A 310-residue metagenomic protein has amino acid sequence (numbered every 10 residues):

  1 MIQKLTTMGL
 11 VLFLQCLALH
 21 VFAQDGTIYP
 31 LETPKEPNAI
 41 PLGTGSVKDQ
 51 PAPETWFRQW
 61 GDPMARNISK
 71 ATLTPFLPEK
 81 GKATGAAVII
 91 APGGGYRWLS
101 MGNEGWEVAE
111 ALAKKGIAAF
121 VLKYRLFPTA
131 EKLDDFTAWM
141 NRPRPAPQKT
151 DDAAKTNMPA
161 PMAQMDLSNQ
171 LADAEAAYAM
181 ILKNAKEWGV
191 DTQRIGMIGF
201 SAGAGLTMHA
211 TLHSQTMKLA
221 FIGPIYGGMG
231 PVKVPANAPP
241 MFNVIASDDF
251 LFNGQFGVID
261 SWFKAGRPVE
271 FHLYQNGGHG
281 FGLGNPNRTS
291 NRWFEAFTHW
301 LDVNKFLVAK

Functional and structural regions predicted by a protein language model:
D25-K82: N-terminal cap/lid segment of alpha/beta-hydrolase-fold proteins
T84-G93: Short beta-strand element of the alpha/beta-hydrolase
G102-V121, D260: Short amphipathic alpha-helix adjacent to the substrate-entry channel of hydrolases
D135-K186, W293-E295: Alpha/beta-hydrolase active-site loop
M165-A238: Primarily recognizes the serine-hydrolase "nucleophile elbow" in alpha/beta-hydrolase and SGNH/GDSL folds
F242-I245: Short beta-strand/loop motif that positions the catalytic acidic residue of the alpha/beta-hydrolase fold
S247-N253: Acidic catalytic loop of the alpha/beta-hydrolase fold
F263, P268-K310: C-terminal catalytic histidine-bearing segment of alpha/beta-hydrolase fold enzymes
